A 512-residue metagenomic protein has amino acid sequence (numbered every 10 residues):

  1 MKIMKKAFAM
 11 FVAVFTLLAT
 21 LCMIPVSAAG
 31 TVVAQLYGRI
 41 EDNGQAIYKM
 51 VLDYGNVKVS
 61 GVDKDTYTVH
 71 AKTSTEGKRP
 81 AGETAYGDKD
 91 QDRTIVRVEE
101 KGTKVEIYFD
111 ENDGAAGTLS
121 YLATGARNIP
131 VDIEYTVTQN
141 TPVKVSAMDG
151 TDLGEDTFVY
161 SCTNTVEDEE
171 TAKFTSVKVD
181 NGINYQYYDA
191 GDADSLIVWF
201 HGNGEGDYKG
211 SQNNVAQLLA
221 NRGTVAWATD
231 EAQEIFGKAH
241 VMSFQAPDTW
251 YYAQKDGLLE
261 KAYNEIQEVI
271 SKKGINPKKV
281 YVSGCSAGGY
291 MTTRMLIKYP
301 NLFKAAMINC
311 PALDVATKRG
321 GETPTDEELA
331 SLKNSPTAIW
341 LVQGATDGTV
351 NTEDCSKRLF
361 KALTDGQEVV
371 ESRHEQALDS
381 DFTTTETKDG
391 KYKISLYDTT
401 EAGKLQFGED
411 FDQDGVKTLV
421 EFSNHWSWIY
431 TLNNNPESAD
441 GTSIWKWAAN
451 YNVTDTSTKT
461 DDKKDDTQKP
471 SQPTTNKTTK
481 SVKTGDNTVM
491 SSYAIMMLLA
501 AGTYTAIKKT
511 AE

Functional and structural regions predicted by a protein language model:
L21-G30, T478-V489, A506-I507: Sec-dependent signal peptide cleavage junction
A29-V51, K72-D194, D455-T456: A domain-start/cap signature at the N-terminus of enzymes
D194-K261: Active-site machinery of serine-nucleophile hydrolases
W250-S286: Gly/Ser-rich "nucleophile elbow"/oxyanion-hole loop immediately N-terminal to the catalytic nucleophile in hydrolases
S335, W340-Q343: Short beta-strand/loop motif that positions the catalytic acidic residue of the alpha/beta-hydrolase fold
V342, T346-T349, E353-T458: C-terminal catalytic histidine-bearing segment of alpha/beta-hydrolase fold enzymes
S457-T484: C-terminal low-complexity, Ser/Thr- and acidic/Pro-rich disordered "stalk" regions positioned immediately N-terminal
T488-K509: A cross-kingdom C-terminal cell-surface attachment/processing module
